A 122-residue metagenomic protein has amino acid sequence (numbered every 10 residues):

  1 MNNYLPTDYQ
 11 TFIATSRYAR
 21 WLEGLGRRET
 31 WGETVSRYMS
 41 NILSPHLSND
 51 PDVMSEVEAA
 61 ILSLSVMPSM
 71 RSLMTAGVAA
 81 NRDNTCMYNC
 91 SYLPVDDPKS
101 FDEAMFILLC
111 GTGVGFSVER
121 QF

Functional and structural regions predicted by a protein language model:
M1-F122: Extended catalytic cores of very large enzyme megasubunits
